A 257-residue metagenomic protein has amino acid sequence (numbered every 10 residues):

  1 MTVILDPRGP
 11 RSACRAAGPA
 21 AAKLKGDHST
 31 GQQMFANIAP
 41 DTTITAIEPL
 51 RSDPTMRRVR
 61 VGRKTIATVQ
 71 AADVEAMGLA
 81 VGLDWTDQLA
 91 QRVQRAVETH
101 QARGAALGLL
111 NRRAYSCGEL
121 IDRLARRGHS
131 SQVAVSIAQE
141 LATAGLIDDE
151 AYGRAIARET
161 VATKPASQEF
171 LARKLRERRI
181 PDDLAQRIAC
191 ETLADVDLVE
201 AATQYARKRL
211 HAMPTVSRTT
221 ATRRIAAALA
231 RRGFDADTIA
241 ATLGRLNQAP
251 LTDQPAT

Functional and structural regions predicted by a protein language model:
M1-T257: An alpha-helical, amphipathic repeat domain used for nucleic-acid recognition, typified by the mTERF helical solenoid
